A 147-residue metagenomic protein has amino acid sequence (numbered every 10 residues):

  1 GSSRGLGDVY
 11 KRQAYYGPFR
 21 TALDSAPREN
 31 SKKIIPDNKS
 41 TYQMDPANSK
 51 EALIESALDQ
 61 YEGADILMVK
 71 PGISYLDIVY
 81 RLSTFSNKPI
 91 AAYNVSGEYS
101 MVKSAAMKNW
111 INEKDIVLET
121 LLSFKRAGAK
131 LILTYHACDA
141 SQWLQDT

Functional and structural regions predicted by a protein language model:
G1-Y10: Single conserved hydrophobic/aromatic residue that forms the stacking wall/gate of nucleotide- or nucleobase-binding
R4, P71-N87, D139-Q145: Active-site-adjacent beta->alpha loops and helix N-cap segments on the catalytic face of soluble alpha/beta enzymes
G17, P71-S74, N94-E98, H136-D139: Short, ordered loop/turn segments at secondary-structure junctions
F19, S31-L53, V102-L118: Active-site mouth loops of central-metabolism enzymes
D59, F124: Conserved, mostly hydrophobic/aromatic
A64-D65, G128-A129: A structural motif
